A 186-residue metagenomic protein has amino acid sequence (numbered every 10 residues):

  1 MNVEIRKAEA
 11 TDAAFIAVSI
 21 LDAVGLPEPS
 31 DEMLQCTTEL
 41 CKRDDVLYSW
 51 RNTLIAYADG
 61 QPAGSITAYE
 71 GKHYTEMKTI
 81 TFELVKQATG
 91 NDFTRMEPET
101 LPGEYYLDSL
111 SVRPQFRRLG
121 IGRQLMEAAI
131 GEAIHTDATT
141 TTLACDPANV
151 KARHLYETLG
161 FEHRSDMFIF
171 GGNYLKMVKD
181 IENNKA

Functional and structural regions predicted by a protein language model:
N2-V18, P29-S30: A short beta-loop-alpha structural element at the N-terminal edge of CoA-dependent acyl/N-acetyltransferase catalytic
L21-K42, E76-K78, F82, K86-T89: Conserved GNAT-fold acetyl-CoA-binding loop/helix
E32-T53, Y57-D59, A63, T67: Active-site rim helix/loop that mediates acceptor-substrate recognition in acyltransferases
E70-Y105: Conserved acyl-donor/pantetheine-binding loop and adjacent beta-alpha core of acyl/acetyltransferases and related
G90, L110-R117, D146: A short, internal acetyl-CoA/4′-phosphopantetheine-binding micro-motif in the GNAT/acyltransferase core
Y105, R117, A133-A144: Conserved GNAT acetyl-CoA-binding A-motif
R118-G131, H154-T158: Conserved acetyl-CoA-binding loop-helix of GNAT-fold acetyltransferases
T139-R153, L159, S165-A186: C-terminal "cap" of GNAT-fold acetyltransferases
